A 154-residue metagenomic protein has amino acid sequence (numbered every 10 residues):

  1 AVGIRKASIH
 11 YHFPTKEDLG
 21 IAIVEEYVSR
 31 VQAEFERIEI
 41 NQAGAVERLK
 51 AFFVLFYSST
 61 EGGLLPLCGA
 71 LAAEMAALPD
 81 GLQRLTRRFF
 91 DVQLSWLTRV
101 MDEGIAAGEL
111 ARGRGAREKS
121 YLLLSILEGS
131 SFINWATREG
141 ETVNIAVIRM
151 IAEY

Functional and structural regions predicted by a protein language model:
A1-D18, A22: Helix-turn-helix
K16, I23, Y27-V31, A45 (+4 more regions): Hydrophobic/aromatic residues within well-ordered alpha-helical segments
A22, E26, F35-L65, A116-L123: Hydrophobic alpha-helical connector segments
F35, E39, A76-P79, S130-W135: Short amphipathic alpha-helical interaction patches enriched in hydrophobic/aromatic residues with interspersed Lys/Arg
E61-G81: Amphipathic alpha-helical segments used for helix-helix packing
C68, G81-V92, I105-A152: Hydrophobic/aromatic-rich alpha-helical bundle segments in the mid-to-C-terminal region
